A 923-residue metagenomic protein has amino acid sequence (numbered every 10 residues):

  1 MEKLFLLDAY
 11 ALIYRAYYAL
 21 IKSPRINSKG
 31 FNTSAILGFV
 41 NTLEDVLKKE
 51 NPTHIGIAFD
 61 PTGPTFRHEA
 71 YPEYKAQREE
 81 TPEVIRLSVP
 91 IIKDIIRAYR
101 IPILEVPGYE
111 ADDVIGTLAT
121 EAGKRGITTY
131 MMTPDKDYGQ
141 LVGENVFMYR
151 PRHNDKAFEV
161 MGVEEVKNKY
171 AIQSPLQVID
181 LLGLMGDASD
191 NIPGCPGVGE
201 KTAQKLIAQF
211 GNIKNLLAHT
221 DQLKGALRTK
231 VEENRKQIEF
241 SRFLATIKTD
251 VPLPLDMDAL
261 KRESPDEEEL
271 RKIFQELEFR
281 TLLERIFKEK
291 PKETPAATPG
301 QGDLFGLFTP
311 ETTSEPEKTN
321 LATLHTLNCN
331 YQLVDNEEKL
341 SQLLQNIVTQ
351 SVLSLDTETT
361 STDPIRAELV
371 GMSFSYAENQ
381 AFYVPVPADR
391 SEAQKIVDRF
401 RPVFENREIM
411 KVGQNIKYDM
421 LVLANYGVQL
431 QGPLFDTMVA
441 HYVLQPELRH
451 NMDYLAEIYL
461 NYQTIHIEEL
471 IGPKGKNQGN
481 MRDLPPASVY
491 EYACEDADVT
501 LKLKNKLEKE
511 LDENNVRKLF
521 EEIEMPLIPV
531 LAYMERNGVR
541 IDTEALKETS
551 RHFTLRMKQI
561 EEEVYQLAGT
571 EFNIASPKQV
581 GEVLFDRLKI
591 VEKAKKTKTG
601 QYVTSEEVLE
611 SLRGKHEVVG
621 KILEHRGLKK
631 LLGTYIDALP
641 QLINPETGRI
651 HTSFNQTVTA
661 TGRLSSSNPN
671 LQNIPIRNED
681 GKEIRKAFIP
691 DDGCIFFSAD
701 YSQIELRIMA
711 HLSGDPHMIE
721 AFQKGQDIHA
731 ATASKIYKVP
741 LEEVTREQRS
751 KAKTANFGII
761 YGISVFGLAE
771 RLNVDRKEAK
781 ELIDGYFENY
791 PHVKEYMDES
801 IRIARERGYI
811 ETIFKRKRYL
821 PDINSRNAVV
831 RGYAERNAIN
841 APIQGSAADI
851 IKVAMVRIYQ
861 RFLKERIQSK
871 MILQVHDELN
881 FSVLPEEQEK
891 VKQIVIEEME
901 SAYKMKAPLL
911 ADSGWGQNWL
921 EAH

Functional and structural regions predicted by a protein language model:
M1-M132, K136-E164, Q237-F240, T246-P254 (+2 more regions): Noncatalytic, basic helical substrate-engagement surface that gates or grips nucleic-acid strands
L4-F5, R15-H54, P72-E73, Q77-V84 (+5 more regions): Conserved RNase H-like, two-metal-ion catalytic cores of nucleic-acid enzymes
L6-L7, M131-T133, L353-L355, L434-F435 (+2 more regions): Short hydrophobic beta-strand that contains or immediately precedes a catalytic carboxylate
E73-L87, G143-I172, R228-K230, F382-Q394 (+4 more regions): Short alpha-helix plus adjacent loop in nuclease-associated cores
M185-Q209, F274-E278, D542: Helix-hairpin-helix
N234-A388, Q414, E447, L455 (+10 more regions): Conserved "right-hand" nucleotidyltransferase catalytic core of DNA-directed polymerases
L260-E263, I858-D912: C-terminal structured "cap/appendage" subdomains that terminate the fold
G479-R482, P529, R536, N644-T647 (+7 more regions): Conserved catalytic core of nucleic-acid polymerases
